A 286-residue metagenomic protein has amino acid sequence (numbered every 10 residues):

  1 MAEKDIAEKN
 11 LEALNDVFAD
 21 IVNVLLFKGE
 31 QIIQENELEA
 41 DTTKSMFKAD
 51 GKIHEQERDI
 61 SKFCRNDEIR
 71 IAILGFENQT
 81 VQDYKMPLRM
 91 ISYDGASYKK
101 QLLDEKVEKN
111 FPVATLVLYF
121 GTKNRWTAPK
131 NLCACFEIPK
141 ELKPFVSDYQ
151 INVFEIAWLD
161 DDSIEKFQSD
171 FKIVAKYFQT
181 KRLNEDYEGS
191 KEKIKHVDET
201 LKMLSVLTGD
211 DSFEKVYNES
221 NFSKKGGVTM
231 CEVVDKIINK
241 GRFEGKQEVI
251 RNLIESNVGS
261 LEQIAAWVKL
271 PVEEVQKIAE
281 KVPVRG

Functional and structural regions predicted by a protein language model:
M1-G286: Elongated, amphipathic alpha-helical interaction scaffolds
